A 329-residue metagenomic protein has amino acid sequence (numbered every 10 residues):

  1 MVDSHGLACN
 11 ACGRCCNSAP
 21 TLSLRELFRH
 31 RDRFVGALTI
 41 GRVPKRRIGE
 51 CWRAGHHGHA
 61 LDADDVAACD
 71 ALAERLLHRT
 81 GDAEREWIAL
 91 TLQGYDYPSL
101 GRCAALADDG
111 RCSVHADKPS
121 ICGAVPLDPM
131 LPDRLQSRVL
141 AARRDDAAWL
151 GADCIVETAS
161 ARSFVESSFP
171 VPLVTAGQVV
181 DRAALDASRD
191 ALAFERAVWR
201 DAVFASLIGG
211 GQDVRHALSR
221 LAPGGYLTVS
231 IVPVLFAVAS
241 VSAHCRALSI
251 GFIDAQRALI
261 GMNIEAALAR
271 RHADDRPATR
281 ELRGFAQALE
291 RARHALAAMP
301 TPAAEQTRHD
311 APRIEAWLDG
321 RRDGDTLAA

Functional and structural regions predicted by a protein language model:
M1-A329: Short loop/turn segments that flank or connect secondary-structure elements
